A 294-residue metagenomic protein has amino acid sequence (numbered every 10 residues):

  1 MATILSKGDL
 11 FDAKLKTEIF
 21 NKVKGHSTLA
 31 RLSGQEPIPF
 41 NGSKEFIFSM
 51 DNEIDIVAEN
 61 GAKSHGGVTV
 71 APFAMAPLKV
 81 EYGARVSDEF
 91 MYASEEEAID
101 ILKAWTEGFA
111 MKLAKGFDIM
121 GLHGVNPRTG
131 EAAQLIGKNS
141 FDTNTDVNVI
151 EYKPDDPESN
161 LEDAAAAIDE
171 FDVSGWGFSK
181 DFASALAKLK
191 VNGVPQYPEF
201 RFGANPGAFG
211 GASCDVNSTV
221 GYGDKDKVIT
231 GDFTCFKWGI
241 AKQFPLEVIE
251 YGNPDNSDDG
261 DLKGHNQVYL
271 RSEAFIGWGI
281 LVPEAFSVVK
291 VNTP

Functional and structural regions predicted by a protein language model:
A2-G83, A285: Assembly/oligomerization interface modules of large self-assembling protein complexes
F48-M50, S87, S179-D181, N217 (+1 more regions): Structured loops at beta-to-helix junctions and adjacent beta-edge loops in soluble globular domains
V57-E59, E96, A187-K190, D224-V228 (+1 more regions): Short conserved micro-motifs at the rims of enzyme active sites and ligand-binding pockets
V86-A167, V288-P294: Alpha-helical scaffold segments that mediate packing/assembly in large oligomeric complexes
N126-T129, D181-A185, G221-Y222, Q267 (+1 more regions): Short, catalytically relevant binding-site loops at active-site mouths
N148-D261: Extended oligomerization regions of viral-like shell subunits
N253-P294: Extended, compositionally biased alpha-helical segments that mediate assembly or anchoring
